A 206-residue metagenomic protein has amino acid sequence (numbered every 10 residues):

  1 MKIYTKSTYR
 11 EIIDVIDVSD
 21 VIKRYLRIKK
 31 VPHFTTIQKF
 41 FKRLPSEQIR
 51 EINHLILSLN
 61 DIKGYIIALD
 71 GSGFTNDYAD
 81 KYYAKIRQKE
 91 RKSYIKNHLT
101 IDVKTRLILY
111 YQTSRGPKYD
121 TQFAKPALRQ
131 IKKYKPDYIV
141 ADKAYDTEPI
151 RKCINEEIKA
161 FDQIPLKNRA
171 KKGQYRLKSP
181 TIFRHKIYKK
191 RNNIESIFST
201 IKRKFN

Functional and structural regions predicted by a protein language model:
Y4, D14, I37-E156, L166: Polybasic low-complexity intrinsically disordered regions
Y4-E11, F205: Short helix-capping/linker segments at secondary-structure and domain boundaries
T8, H33-T36: Short coil turns linking two alpha-helices in DNA-binding domains
Y9-L26: DNA-recognition alpha helix
K23-R24, N60-D61, K132-K133, R184-K186: Short hydrophobic "helix-edge" motifs at membrane interfaces and signal-peptide entry regions
I28-P32: A short alpha->loop->secondary-structure connector
K143-N206: Helix-centered, glycine/charged polyanion-binding patches within enzymatic domains that contact phosphate-containing
